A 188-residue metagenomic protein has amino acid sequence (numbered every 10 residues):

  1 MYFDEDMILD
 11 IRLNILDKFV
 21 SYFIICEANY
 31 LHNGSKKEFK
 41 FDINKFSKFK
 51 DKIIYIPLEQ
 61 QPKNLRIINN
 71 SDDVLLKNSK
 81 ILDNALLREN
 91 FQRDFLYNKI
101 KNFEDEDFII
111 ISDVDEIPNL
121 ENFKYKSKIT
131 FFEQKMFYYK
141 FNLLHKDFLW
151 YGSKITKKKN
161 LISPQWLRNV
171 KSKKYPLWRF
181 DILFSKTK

Functional and structural regions predicted by a protein language model:
M1-D4, C26-E27, I111-V114, F132-K135: Short His-Asn-centered micro-motif
M1-K18, E27-Y30: Active-site beta-to-alpha loop of glycosyltransferases that engages the nucleotide-sugar donor
D4-D6, Y30-H32, D115-P118, Y138: Short acidic, S/G/P-rich loop/turn micro-motifs used as interaction or catalytic elements
R12-N14, K37-K40, K124-K126, K146-D147: Short, glycine/charged-enriched secondary-structure capping and boundary segments
V20, D105-E106, S127: A general structural motif
Y30-I111, L120-E121: Active-site-proximal specificity loops/subdomain of glycosyltransferases
L86, E116-K188: Conserved catalytic core of nucleotide-sugar-dependent glycosyltransferases
